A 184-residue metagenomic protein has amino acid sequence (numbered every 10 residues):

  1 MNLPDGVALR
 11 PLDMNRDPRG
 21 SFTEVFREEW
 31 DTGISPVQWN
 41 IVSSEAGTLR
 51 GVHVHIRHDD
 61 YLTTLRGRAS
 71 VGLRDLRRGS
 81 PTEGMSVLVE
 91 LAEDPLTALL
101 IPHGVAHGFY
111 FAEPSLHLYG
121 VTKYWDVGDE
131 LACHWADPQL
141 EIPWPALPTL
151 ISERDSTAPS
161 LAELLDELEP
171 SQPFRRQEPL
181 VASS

Functional and structural regions predicted by a protein language model:
M1-P95, L116-S184: Non-catalytic, conserved peripheral segments adjacent to functional cores
L91-P114: Conserved metal-binding segment of the jelly-roll/cupin
